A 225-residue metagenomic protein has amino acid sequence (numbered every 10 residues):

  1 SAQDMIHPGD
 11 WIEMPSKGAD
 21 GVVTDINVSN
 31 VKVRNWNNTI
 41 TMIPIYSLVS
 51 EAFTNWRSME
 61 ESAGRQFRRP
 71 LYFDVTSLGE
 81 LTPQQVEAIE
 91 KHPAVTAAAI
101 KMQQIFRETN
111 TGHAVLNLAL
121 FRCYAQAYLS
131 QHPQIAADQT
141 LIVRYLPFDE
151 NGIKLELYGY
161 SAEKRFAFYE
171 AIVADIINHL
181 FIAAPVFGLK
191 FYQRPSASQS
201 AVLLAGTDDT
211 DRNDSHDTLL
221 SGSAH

Functional and structural regions predicted by a protein language model:
S1, M14, S29-K32, Q131-I135 (+1 more regions): Conserved helix-loop functional segments at active or binding sites
A2-T109, A119: Soluble accessory domains appended to multi-pass membrane transport proteins
V95-A97, Q103-H225: Long, non-transmembrane cytosolic or organellar matrix-exposed soluble domains/tails of integral membrane proteins
